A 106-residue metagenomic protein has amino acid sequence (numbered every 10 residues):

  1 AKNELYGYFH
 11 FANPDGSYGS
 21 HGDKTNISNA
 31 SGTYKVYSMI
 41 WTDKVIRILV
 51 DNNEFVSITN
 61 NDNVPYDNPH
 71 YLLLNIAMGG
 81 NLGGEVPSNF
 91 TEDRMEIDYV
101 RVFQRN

Functional and structural regions predicted by a protein language model:
A1-N106: GH16 jelly-roll
